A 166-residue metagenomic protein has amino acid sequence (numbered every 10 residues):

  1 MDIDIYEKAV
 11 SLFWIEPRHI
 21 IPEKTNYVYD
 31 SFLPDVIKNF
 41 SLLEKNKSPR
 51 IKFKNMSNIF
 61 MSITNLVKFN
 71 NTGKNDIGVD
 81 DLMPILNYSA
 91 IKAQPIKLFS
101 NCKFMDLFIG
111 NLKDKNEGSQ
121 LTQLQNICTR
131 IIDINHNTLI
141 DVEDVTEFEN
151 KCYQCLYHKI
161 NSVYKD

Functional and structural regions predicted by a protein language model:
M1-M61: Catalytic and GAP-homology cores of small GTPase regulators
D2, P22, N26, D30-L33 (+4 more regions): Short, structured coil/loop segments at alpha-helix boundaries
D2-D4, D30, D35, D76 (+6 more regions): Acidic-enriched, low-complexity/disordered segments with a strong bias for Aspartate over Glutamate
Y6, Y27-Y29, Y88, Y153 (+2 more regions): Sequence-level detector for tyrosine residue identity
K45-I134: Alpha-helical catalytic/interaction cores of small GTPase-regulatory modules
Q120-D166: C-terminal regulatory/linker segments that are acidic, Ser/Thr- and Pro-rich and often disordered or coiled-coil
